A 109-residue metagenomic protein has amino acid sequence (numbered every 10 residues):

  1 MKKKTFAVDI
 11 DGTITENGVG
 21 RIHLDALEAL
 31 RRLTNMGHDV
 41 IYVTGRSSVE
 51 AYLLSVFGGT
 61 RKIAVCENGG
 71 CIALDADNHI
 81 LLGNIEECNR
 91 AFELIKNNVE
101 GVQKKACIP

Functional and structural regions predicted by a protein language model:
M1-K3, G59: Short, small/polar residue-rich loop motifs at catalytic or cofactor-binding pockets
K4-G20, Y42: Asp-based phosphoryl-transfer active-site loop
L24-I108: Active-site phosphate-binding/coordination module
